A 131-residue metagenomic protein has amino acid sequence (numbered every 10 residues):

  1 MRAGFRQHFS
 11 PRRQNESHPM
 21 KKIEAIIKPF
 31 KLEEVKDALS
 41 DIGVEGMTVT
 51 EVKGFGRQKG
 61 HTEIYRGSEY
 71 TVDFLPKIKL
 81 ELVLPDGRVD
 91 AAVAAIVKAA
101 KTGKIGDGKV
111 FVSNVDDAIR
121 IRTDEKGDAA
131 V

Functional and structural regions predicted by a protein language model:
R2-V131: Positively charged, small/polar-rich N-terminal and surface patches that mediate targeting and assembly and bind
